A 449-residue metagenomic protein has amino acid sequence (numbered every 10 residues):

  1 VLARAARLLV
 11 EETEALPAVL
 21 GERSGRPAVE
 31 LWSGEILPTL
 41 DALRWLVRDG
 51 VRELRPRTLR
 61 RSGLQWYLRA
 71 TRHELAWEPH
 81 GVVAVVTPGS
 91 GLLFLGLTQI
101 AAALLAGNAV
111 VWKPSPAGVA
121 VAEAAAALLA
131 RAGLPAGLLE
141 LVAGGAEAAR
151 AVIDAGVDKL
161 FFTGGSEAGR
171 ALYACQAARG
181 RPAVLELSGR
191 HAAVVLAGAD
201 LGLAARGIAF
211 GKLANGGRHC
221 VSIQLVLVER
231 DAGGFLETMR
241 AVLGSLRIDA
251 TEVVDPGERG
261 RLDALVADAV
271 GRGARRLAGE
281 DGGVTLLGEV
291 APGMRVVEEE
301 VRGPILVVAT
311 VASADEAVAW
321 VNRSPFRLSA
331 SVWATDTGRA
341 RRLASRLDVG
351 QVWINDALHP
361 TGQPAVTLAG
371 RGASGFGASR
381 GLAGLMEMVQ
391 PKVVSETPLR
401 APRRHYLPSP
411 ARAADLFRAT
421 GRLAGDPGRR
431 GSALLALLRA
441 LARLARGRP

Functional and structural regions predicted by a protein language model:
V1-T71, S245, L434-P449: N-terminal Rossmann-like NAD(P)+-binding subdomain of aldehyde/semialdehyde dehydrogenases
A3, R7, E11, A18 (+12 more regions): Replace "anionic and nucleotidyl ligands
A6-T13, P17, S24, A28 (+13 more regions): Structural signal for hydrophobic packing residues in well-ordered secondary-structure cores of soluble enzyme domains
L43, G107, L139, L160 (+7 more regions): Residue-level signal for inorganic ion chemistry
S62-A205, V311, L434: Rossmann-like NAD(P) dinucleotide-binding subdomain of oxidoreductase/dehydrogenase enzymes
P79, P135, G156, R179 (+4 more regions): Short loop/turn motifs at secondary-structure junctions
V86, V157, V194, L227 (+2 more regions): Conserved C-terminal structural/oligomerization subdomain of aldehyde/semialdehyde dehydrogenase
E167-P292, A314, I354, G425 (+2 more regions): ALDH superfamily catalytic-core signature
